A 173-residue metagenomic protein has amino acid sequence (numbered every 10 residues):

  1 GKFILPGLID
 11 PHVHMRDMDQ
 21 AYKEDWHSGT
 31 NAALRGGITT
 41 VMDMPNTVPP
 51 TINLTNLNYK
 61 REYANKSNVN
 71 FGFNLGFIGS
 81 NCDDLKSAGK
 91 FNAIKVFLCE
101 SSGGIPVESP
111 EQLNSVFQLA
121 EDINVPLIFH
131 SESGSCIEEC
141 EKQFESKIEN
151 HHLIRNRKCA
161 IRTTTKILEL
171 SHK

Functional and structural regions predicted by a protein language model:
K2-K66: Metal-associated gating/positioning segment near the N- to mid-region
G7-V13, V41-D43, F71-L75, N92-V96 (+1 more regions): Hydrophobic faces of well-ordered beta-strands that scaffold small-molecule active sites in alpha/beta enzyme cores
Q20, E24, T51, G79 (+2 more regions): Conserved phosphate-coordination/catalytic loops
Y22-T30, I78-A88, K166: Short, acidic/polar
T47-T51, G79-S80, G134-C136: Active-site environment of divalent metal-dependent phosphoester hydrolases
R61-F77: A glycine-rich helix N-cap at a beta->alpha junction
D83-K173: Histidine/acidic residue-rich metal-binding segments in metalloenzymes
